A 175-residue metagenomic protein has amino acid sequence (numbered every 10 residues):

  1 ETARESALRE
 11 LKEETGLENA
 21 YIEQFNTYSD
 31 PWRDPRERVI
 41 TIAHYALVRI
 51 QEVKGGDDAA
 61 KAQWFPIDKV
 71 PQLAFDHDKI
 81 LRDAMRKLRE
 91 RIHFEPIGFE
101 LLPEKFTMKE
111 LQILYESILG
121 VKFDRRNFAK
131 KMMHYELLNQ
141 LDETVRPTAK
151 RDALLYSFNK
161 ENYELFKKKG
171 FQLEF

Functional and structural regions predicted by a protein language model:
E1, F94-F175: Core RNA-modification/binding signature centered on pseudouridine synthases
A3-L8, E14-V53, I67-K69, I80 (+2 more regions): Active-site segment of metal-dependent pyrophosphate-handling enzymes, primarily the Nudix hydrolase catalytic core
L8-R9, A129: Short glycine-/small-residue-rich flexible loop motifs, especially phosphate/cofactor-binding loops
D34, K54-G56, F166-K168: Short acidic, gly/pro-rich beta-turn/loop elements at beta-sheet edges and active-site/ligand-binding grooves
I40, D58-K61, D152: A generic structural signal for well-ordered coil/turn residues at beta-strand boundaries that shape enzyme active-site
Y45, K54-E90, L101-K109, N127-E136 (+1 more regions): NUDIX/MutT-family hydrolases
V48-R49, A74, N159: Alpha-helix initiation/capping motif
